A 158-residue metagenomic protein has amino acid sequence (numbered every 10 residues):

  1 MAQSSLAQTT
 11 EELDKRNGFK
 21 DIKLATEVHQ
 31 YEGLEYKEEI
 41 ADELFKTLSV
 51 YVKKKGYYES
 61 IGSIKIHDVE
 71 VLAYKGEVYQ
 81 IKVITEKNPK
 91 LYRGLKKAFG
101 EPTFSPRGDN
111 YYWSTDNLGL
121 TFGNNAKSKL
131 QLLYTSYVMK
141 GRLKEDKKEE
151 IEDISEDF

Functional and structural regions predicted by a protein language model:
M1-Q8: Bacterial Sec-dependent N-terminal signal peptides
Q8-Y51, Q80-F158: Non-cytosolic coordination micro-motifs
V50-L91: Mid-chain, structured segments of secreted extracytoplasmic proteins
